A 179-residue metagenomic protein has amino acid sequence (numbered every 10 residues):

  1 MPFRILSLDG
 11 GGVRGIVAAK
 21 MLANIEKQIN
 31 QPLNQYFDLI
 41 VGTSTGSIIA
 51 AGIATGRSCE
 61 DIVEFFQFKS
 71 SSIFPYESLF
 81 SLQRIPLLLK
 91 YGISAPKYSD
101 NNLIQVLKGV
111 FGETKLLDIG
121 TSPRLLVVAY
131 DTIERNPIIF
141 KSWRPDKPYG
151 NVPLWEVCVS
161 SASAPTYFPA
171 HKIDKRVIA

Functional and structural regions predicted by a protein language model:
P2-S7, G12-L107, K141-K147, N151-C158: Patatin-like phospholipase
I25-I29, F111, A162, T166: Structural motif corresponding to the C-terminal cap of alpha-helices
I29-N34, K108-P123: Surface-exposed acidic, glycine-flexible loop patches that form ligand/cofactor-binding and adhesion interfaces
I73, T114, A164-F168: Short secondary-structure junctions and interdomain/linker hinges
I119-A179: Active-site gating loop/helix substructures
